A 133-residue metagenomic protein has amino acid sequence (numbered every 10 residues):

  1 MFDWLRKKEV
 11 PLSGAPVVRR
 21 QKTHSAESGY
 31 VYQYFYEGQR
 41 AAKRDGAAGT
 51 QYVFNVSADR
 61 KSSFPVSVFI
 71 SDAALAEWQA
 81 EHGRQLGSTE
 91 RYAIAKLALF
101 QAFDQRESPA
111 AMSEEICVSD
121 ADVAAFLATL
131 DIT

Functional and structural regions predicted by a protein language model:
M1-T133: Extended, alpha-helix-rich binding/interface surfaces that flank or overlap catalytic cores and mediate recognition
